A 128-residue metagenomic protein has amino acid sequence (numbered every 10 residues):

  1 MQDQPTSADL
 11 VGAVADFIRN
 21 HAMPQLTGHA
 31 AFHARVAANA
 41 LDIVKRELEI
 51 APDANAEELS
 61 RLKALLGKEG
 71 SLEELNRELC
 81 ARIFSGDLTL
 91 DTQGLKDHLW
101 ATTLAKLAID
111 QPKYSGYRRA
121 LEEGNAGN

Functional and structural regions predicted by a protein language model:
M1-D16: An acidic intrinsically disordered interaction segment
Q2-T6, A22-H29, H33, A64 (+1 more regions): Non-transmembrane, amphipathic alpha-helical segments
A8-V11, E69-L72, T92: Charged, compositionally biased, marginally structured helical/coil segments
D9, A13, V36, A40-I43 (+3 more regions): Charged, amphipathic alpha-helical oligomerization/scaffolding segments
F17-E47: N-terminal interaction modules that seed assembly of large macromolecular complexes
M23, T27-G28, E47-E57, L88-T89 (+2 more regions): Intrinsically disordered or highly flexible coil/loop and linker segments, enriched in small and charged/polar residues
A40-I83: Aromatic-anchored, charged helix-turn/loop surface patch used as a conserved interaction hotspot
E74-N128: Amphipathic alpha-helical binding modules
